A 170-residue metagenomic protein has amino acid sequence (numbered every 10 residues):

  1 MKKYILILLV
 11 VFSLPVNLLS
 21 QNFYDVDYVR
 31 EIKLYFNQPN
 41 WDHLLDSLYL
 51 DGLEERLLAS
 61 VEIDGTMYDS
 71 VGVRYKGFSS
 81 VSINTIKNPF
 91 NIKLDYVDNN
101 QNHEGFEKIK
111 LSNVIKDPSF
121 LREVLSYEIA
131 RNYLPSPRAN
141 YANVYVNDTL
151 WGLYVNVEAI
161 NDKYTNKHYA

Functional and structural regions predicted by a protein language model:
Y4-L18: Sec-dependent N-terminal signal peptides
S20-A170: Phosphate/dinucleotide-binding and metal-coordinating scaffold of catalytic cores in nucleotide-dependent enzymes
